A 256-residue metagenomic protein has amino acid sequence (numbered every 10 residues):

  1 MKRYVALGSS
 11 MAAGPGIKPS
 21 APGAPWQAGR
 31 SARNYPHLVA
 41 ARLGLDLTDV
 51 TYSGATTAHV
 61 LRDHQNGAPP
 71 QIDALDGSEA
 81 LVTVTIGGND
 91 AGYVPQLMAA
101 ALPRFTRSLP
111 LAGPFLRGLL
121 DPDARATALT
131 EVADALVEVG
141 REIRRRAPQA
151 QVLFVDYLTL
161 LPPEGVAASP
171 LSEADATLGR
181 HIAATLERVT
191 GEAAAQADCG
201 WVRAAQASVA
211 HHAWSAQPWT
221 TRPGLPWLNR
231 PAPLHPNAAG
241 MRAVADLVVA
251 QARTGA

Functional and structural regions predicted by a protein language model:
M1-V5, H64-T83, A135-Q149, V249-R253: Short amphipathic alpha-helices and their capping/turn segments at secondary-structure boundaries
K2-W26, A91, A256: Catalytic nucleophile-elbow at a beta strand-turn-alpha helix junction centered on a G-D-S/GDSL motif, marking
V5-A6, T48-T51, A80-T85, Q151-V155 (+1 more regions): Structural recognition of the beta-strand scaffold that forms the well-ordered cores of secreted hydrolase catalytic
A21-D134: Conserved SGNH/GDSL esterase-like catalytic core that processes O-acyl groups on lipids and polysaccharides
V39-L47, D134-L153, T185-R203: A structural motif corresponding to the C-terminal end of an alpha-helix and its immediate exit/capping segment
G87-R104, Y157-P163, Q206-A213: Short, solvent-exposed beta-strand-terminating loops
D121, D134-R180: Active-site segments of SGNH/GDSL-like serine hydrolases that catalyze O-acetyl group transfer/hydrolysis on lipids
L158-A256: Catalytic His-Asp segment of secreted/periplasmic serine-dependent ester chemistry enzymes
